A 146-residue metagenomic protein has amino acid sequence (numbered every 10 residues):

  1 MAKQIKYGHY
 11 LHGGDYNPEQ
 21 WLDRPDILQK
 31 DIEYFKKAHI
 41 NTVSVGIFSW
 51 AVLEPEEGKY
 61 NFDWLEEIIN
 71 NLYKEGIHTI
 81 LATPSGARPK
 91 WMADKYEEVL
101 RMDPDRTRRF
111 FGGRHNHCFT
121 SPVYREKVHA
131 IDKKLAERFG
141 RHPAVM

Functional and structural regions predicted by a protein language model:
M1-P25, Y34-N41: An acidic-aromatic substrate-binding cleft motif
K3-K6, H12, K30, E56-G58 (+2 more regions): A general marker of short, structured functional hotspots
H9-G13, T42, G76-I80, A144-M146: Structural preference for beta-strand elements that scaffold enzyme active sites
Y10-H12, E97-E98, R106, H115: Generic structural motif recognizing short loop/turn segments at the entrances and edges of beta-strands
H12-D23, F48-W64, F110-A130, R138 (+1 more regions): The substrate-binding groove and active-site-proximal loops of carbohydrate-active enzymes, especially glycoside
L28-R109, K133-F139: Aromatic-lined substrate-binding rim segments of carbohydrate-active enzymes
